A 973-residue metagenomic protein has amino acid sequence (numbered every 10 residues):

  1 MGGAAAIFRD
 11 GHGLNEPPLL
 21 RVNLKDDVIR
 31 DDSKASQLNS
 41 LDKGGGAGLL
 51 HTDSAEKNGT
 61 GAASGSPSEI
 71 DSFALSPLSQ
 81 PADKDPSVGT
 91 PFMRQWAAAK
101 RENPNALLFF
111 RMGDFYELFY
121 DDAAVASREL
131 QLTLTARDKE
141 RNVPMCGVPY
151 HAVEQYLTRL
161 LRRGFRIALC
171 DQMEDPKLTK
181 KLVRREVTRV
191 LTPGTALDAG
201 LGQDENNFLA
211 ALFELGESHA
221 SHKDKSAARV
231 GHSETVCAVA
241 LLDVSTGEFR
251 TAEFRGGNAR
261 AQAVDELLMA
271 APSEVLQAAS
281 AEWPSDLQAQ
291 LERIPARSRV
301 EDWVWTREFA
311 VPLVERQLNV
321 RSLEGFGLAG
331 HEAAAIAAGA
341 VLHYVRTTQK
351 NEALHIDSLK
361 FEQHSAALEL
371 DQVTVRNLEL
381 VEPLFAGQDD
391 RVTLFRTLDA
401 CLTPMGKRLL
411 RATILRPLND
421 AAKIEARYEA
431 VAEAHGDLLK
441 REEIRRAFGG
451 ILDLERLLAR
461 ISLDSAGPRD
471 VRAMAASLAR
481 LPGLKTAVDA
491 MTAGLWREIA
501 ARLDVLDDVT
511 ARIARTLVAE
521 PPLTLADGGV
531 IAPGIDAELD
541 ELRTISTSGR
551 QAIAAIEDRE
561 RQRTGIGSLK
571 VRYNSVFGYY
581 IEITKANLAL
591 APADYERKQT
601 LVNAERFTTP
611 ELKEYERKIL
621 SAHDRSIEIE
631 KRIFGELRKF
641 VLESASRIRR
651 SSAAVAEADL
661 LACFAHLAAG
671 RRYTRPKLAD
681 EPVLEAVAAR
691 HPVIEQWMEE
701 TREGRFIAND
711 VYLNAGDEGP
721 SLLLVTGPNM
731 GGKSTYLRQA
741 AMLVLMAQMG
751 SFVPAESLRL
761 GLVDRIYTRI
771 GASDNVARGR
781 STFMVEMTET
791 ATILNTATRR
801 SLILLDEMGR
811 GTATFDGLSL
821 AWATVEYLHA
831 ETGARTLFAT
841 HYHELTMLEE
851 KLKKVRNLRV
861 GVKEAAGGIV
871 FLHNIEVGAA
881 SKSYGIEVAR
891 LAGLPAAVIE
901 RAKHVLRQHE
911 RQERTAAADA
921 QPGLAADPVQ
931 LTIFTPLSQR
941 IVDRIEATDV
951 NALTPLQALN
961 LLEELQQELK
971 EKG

Functional and structural regions predicted by a protein language model:
G2-G61, G65-E433, R446-S462, A466-D558 (+2 more regions): Charged catalytic and DNA/RNA-contacting regions of genome-maintenance and nucleic-acid-processing enzymes
L107-F110, D114, A554, R561-K585: Extended, charged helical/alpha-beta scaffold domains that provide interaction surfaces
Y120-A123, H222, E234, H331 (+5 more regions): ATPase nucleotide-binding head domains, primarily ABC-like/P-loop NTPase cores
C170, P193-L201, E352, T492-L495 (+5 more regions): Active-site phosphate-binding and catalytic loops of NTP-dependent enzymes
G467, R480, P533-G534, D558-S568 (+1 more regions): Charged, surface-exposed helical/loop "interaction arms" that form contiguous linear patches used for dimerization
N574, I933, D949-G973: Terminal-proximal interaction/regulatory segments of ATP-powered molecular machines
L601, E605-K639: Extended, charged coiled-coil "arm/hinge" scaffolds of SMC/Rad50-like chromosome-maintenance ATPases and other large
V929-R940, T948: C-terminal low-complexity, glycine/proline- and small-hydrophobic-enriched intrinsically disordered tails that act as
